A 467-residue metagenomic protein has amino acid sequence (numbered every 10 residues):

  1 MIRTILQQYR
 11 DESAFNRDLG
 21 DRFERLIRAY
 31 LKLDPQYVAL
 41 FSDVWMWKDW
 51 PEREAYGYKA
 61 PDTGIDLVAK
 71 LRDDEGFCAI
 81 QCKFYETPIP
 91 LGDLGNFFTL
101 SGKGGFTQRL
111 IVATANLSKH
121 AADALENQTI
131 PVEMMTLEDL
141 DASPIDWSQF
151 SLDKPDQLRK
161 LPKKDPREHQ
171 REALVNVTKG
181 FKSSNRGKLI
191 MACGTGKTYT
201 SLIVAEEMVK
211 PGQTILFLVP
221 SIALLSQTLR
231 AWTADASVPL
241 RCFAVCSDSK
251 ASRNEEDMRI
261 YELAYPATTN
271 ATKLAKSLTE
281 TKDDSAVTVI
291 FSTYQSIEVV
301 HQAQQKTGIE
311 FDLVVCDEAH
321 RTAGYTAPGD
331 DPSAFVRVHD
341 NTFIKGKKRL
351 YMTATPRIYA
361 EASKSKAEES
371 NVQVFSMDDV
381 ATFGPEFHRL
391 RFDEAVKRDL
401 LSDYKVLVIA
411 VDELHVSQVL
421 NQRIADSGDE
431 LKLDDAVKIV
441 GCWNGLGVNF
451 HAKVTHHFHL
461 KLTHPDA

Functional and structural regions predicted by a protein language model:
I2, A60, V68-A79, G104: Active-site beta-strand-loop-beta-strand hairpin of nuclease catalytic cores that positions key catalytic residues
I2-A14, D18, Y30, Q36-A39 (+7 more regions): ATP-dependent helicase/translocase motor core
I65-A69, E75-T87, F97-T99: Conserved catalytic cores of phosphodiester-cleaving nucleases, focusing on short active-site segments
I190-G194, H320-T322, D340-A367: Conserved helicase ATPase motor motifs in RecA-like P-loop NTPase domains
Q213-A236, C242-K250, S296: Conserved Walker A/P-loop ATP-binding site and its immediately adjacent core in helicase/helicase-like ATPase domains
L274-E310: Conserved helix/coil segment N-terminal to the catalytic DExD/H
K306-Y351: SF2 helicase catalytic motif II
V380-K461: Conserved interdomain linker/interface between the two RecA-like ATPase lobes of SF2 helicase motors
